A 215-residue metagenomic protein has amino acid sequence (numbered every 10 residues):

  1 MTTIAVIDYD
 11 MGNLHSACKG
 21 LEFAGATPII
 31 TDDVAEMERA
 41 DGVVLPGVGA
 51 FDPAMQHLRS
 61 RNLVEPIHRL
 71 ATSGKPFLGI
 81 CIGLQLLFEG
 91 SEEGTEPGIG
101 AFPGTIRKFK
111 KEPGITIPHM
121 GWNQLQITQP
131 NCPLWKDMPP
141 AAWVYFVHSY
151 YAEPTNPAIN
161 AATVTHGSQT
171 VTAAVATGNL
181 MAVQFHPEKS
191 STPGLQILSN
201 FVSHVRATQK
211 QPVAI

Functional and structural regions predicted by a protein language model:
M1-A5: Extreme N-terminal starter segment of soluble prokaryotic enzymes
A17-T27: Two-component/phosphorelay signaling modules centered on CheY-like receiver
A40: An anion/phosphate-binding loop that grips the pyrophosphate of nucleotide cofactors and donors
G49-W122: Cysteine-nucleophile active-site neighborhood
P76-L78, W143, N179: Proline-centered loop/turn at the N-terminus of a beta-strand
E89-S168: Pocket-forming structural segment of enzyme catalytic cores
Q169-A176: Short, surface-exposed beta-strand/loop micro-motifs that present aromatic residues
L180-I215: Acyltransferase
